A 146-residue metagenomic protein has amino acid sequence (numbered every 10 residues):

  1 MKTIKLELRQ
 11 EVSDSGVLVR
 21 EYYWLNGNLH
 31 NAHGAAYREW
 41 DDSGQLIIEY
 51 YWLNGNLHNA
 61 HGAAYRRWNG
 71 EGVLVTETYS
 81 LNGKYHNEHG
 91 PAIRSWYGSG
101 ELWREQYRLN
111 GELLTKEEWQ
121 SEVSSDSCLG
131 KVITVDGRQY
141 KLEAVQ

Functional and structural regions predicted by a protein language model:
M1-Q139, A144-Q146: Glycine/tyrosine- and acidic-biased, solvent-exposed loop/turn segments at the edges of beta-strands
